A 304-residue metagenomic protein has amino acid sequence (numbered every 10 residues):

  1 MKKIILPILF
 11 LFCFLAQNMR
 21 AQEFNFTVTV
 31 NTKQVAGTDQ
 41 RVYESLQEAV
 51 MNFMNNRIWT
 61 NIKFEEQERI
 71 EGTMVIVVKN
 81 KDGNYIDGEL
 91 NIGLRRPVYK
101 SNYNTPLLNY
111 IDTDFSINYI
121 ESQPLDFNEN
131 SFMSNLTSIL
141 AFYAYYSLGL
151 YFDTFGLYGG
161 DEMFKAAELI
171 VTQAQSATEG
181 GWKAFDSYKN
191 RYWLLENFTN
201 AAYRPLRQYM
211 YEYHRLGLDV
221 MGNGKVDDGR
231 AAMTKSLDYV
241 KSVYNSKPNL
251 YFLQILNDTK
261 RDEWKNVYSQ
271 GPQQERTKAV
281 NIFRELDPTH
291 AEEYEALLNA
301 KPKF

Functional and structural regions predicted by a protein language model:
M1-F24: Bacterial Sec-dependent N-terminal signal peptides
Q22-D87, V98-K100: Start-of-domain marker
T29, Y211, R215-F304: A cross-kingdom marker for long, charged
K33-Q40, D126-S134, N245-S246: Second-shell loop/turn segments in exported
M51-W59, G149-D153, K265, S269: Sec-exported extracytoplasmic/periplasmic mature domains
N84-E196: Acidic/His-rich structured neighborhood in mature extracellular/periplasmic domains
G159-L253: Flexible, glycine-rich surface segments
